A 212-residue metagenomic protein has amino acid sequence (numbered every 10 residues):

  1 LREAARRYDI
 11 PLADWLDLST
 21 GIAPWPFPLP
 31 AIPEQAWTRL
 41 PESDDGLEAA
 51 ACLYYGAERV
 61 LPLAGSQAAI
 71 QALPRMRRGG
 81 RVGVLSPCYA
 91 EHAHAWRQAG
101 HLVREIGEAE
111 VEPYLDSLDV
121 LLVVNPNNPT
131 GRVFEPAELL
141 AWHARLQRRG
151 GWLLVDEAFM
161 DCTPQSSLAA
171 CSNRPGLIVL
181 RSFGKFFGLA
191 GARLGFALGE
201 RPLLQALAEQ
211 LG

Functional and structural regions predicted by a protein language model:
L1-A50: N-terminal "arm"/small-domain region of PLP-dependent enzymes with the aminotransferase-like
L18, D156-A158, L180, G195: Structural scaffold positions in well-ordered secondary structure
G21-F27, S66, N125-T130, M160 (+1 more regions): Short glycine-rich anion-binding loops that position phosphate/pyrophosphate groups of nucleotides and phosphorylated
D44-V82, C88-Y89, A93-A95, A99: Phosphate-binding glycine-rich loop
V60, G151, G176-L177: Short, conserved active-site loop motifs that form the nucleotide-linked donor/cofactor pocket
A99, R148-R149, R174: Helix C-cap/helix->beta junction micro-motif
R104-C162: Active-site phosphate-binding strand-loop segment of PLP-dependent enzymes
V179-G212: Conserved core segment of the aminotransferase class I/II
